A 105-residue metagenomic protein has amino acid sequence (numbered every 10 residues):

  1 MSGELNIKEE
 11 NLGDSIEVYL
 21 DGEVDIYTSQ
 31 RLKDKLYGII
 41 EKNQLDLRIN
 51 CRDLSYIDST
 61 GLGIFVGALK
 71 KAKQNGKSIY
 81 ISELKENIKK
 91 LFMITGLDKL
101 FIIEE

Functional and structural regions predicted by a protein language model:
M1-E9: Non-catalytic signal-transmission and effector/linker regions of two-component phosphorelay proteins
G3, D14, N75: Exposed loop/turn and edge beta-strand positions of beta-sandwich/beta-sheet ligand-binding modules
K8-K33, R52: STAS-typified acidic loop motif
I26-L100: Amphipathic alpha-helical interaction surfaces in cytosolic regulatory modules
I102-E105: Short acidic-hydrophobic, aromatic-tinged amphipathic segments that line or gate anion-handling sites
